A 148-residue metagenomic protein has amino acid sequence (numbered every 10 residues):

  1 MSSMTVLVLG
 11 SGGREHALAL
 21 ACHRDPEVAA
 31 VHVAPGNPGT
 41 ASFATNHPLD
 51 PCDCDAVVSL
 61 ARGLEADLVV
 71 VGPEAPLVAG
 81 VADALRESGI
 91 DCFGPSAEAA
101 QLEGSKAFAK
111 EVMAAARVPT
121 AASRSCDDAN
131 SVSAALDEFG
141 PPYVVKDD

Functional and structural regions predicted by a protein language model:
M1-E98, N130: ATP-binding N-terminal substructure of ATP-dependent carboxylate-amine bond-forming enzymes
L7-V8, L102-D148: Active-site nucleotide/adenylate-binding loops and adjacent lid/helix of ATP-dependent enzymes
